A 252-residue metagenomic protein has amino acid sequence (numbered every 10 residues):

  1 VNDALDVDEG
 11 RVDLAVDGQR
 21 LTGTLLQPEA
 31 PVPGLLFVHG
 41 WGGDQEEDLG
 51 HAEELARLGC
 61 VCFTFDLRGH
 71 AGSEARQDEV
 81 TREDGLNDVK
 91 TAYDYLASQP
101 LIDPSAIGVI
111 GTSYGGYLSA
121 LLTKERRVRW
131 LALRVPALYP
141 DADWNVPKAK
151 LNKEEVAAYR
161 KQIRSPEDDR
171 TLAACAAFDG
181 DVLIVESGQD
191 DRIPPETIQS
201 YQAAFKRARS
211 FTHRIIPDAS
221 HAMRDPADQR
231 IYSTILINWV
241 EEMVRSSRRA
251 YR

Functional and structural regions predicted by a protein language model:
V1-A30: N-terminal cap/lid segment of alpha/beta-hydrolase-fold proteins
W41-E53, L67, E196-T197: The serine-hydrolase catalytic nucleophile loop
A52-A75: Conserved alpha/beta-hydrolase
H70-P100: Catalytic nucleophile-loop/oxyanion-hole region of alpha/beta-hydrolase and closely related hydrolase-like folds
L121-R164: Hydrolase active-site cap/lid region
F178-D179, I184-E186, D190: Short beta-strand/loop motif that positions the catalytic acidic residue of the alpha/beta-hydrolase fold
G180, P194-A204: Short alpha-helix in the alpha/beta-hydrolase fold that links the catalytic acid
Q189-I193, A222: Acidic catalytic loop of the alpha/beta-hydrolase fold
